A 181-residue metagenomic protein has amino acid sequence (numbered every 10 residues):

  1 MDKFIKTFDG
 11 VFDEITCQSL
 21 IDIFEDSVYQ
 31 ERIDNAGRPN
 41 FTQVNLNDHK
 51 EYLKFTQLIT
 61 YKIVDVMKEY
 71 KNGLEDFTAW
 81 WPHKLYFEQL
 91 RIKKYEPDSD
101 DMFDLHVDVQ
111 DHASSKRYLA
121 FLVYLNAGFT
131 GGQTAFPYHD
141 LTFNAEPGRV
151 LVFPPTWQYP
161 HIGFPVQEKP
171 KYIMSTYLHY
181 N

Functional and structural regions predicted by a protein language model:
M1-V150, Q158-N181: Fe(II)/2-oxoglutarate oxygenase catalytic core
